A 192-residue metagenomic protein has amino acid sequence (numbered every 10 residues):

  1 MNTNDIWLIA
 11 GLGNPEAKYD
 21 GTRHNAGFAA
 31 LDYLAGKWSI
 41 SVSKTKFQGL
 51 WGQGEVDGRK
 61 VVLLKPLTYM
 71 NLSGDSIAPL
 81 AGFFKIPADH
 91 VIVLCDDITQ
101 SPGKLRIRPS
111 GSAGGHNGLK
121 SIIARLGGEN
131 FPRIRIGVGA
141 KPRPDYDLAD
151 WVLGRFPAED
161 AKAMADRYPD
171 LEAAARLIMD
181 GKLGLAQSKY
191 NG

Functional and structural regions predicted by a protein language model:
M1-S110, K120-R135, K141-D147, G154 (+2 more regions): Nucleotide and nucleotide-moiety/phosphate-recognizing core
G114-G118: Hydrophobic alpha-helical segments within soluble ligand-binding/sensing domains
